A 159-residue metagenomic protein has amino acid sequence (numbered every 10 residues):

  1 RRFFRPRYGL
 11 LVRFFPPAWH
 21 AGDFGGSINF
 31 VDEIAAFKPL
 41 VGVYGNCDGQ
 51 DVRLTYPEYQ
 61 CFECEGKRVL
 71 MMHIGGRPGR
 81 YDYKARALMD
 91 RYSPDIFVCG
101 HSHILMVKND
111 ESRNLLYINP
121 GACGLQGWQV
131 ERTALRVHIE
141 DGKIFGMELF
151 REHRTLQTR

Functional and structural regions predicted by a protein language model:
R1, G22-F24, N46-D48, I74-G76 (+2 more regions): Active-site metal-binding loops of divalent metal-dependent hydrolases
R1, R68-I74, L115-G121, E148: Active-site-proximal beta-strand elements of phosphoester/diester hydrolases
R1-K38, D48-P57, G66, V130-T133 (+1 more regions): N-terminal active-site segment of His-dependent metallophosphoesterases
P16-P17, V41, V69, I96: Short, Asp-centered acidic motifs that coordinate Mg2+ and/or phosphate in catalytic or ligand-binding sites
H20, E63-C64, N109, I139: Generic beta-strand structural signal
V41, R80-K143, M147: Conserved beta-sheet core of the metallophosphoesterase superfamily
V41-Y83, D90-R91: Helix-adjacent hinge/juxtasegments
M147-T158: Short, solvent-exposed aromatic-acidic interface loops
